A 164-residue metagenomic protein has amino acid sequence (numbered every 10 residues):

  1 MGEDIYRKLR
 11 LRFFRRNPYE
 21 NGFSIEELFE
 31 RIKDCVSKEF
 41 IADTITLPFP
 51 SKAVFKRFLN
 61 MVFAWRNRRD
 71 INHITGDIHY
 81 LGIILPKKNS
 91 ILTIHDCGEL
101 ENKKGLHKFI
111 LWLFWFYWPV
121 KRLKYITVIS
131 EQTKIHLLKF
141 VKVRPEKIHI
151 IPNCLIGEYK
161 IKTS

Functional and structural regions predicted by a protein language model:
G2-L81: Active-site donor-binding segments of glycosyltransferases and PAPS-dependent sulfotransferases
I71-H73, I84-K103: Active-site proximal beta-strand in glycosyltransferases
I74, V128-I129, I150: Short beta-strand scaffold positions
K88-N89, R144-I148: Short acidic capping loops at alpha-helix termini that bridge into adjacent secondary structure
H107-I126: Membrane-proximal helix-turn-helix segments that form the acceptor-binding/catalytic region of lipid-linked
Q132, C154: Carbohydrate-associated surface elements
I135-K139, Y159: Phosphate- and divalent-cation-binding pockets in alpha/beta enzyme and binding domains that engage nucleotide-derived
K160-S164: A short helix/loop element that forms part of the nucleotide-sugar donor recognition site in Leloir-type
